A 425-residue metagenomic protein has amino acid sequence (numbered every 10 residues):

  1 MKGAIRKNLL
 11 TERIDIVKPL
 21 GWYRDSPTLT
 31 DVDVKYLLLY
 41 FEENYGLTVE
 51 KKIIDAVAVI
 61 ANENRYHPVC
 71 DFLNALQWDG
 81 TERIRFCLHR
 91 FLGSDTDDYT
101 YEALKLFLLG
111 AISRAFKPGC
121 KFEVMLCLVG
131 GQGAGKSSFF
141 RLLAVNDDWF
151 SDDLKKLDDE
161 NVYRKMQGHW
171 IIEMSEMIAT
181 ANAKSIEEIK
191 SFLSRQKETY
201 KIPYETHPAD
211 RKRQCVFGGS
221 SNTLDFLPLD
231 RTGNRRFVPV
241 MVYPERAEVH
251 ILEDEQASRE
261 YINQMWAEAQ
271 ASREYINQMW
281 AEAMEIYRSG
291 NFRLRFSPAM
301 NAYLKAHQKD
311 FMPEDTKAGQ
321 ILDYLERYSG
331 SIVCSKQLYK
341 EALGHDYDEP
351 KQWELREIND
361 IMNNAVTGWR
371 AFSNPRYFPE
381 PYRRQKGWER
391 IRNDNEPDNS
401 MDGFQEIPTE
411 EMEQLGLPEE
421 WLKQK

Functional and structural regions predicted by a protein language model:
M1-R83, D98, E102, D348-E349 (+4 more regions): N-terminal nucleic-acid engagement/recognition segments and initiation subdomains in replication, restriction
V57-Q167, K336, L343: P-loop NTPase catalytic core of nucleic-acid-dependent motor ATPases
V162-Q167, I202-S220: AAA+/SF3 P-loop NTPase mechanochemical coupling elements
I171-L193, L227-G233: Conserved AAA+/SF3 P-loop NTPase catalytic/coupling segment centered on the Walker-B
E173-M174, Q214-N222, P239: Structural recognition of the conserved hydrophobic beta-strand(s) that form the central parallel beta-sheet of P-loop
I186-A209: Conserved catalytic/switch belt of AAA+ P-loop NTPases
L229-A247: A short helix-turn-beta junction within AAA+ P-loop NTPase domains corresponding to the substrate/partner-engaging
I286-G330: Conserved alpha/beta core segments of nucleic-acid transaction machinery
